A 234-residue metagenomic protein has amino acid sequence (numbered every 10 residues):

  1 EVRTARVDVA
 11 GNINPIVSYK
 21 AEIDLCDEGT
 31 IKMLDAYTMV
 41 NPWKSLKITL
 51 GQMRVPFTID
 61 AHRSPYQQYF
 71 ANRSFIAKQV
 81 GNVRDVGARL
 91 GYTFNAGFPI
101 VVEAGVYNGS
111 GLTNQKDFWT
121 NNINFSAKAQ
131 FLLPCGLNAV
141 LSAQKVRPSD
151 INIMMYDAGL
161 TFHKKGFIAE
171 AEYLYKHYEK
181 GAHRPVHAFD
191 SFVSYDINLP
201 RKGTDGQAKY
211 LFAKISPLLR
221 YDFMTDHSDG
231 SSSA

Functional and structural regions predicted by a protein language model:
E1, C26-T30, K78-N82, K116-N122 (+5 more regions): Replace "Gram-negative outer membrane beta-barrel proteins" with "bacterial and organellar outer membrane beta-barrel
E1-G111, N121-F125, A129-N138, F192-D196 (+3 more regions): Outer membrane beta-barrel
S110-Q115, S142-R147: Surface-exposed cleft-lining segments at the edges of enzyme active sites
V140, Q144, I151-A182: Oxyanion-binding "anion nests"
G166-I168, V186-A188, F212-L218: Active-site lining segments that contact anionic ligands and/or coordinate catalytic metals
